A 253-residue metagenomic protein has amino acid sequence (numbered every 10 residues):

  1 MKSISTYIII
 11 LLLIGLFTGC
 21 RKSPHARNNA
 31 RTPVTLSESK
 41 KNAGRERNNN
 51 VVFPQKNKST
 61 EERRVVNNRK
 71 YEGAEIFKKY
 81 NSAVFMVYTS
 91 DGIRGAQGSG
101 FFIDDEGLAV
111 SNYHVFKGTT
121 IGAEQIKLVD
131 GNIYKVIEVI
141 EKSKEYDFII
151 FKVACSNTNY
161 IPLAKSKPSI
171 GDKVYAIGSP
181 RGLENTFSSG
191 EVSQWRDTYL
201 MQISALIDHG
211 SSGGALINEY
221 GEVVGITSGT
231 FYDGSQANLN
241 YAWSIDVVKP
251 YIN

Functional and structural regions predicted by a protein language model:
K2-I10: Sec-dependent signal peptide recognition, specifically the positively charged N-region followed immediately by
L16-G19: C-terminal motif of bacterial Sec signal peptides marking the signal peptidase cleavage site
R21-S23: Bacterial signal peptide processing site
A26, T35, G44-R47, F53 (+7 more regions): C-terminal cap/linker of serine protease catalytic domains
K70-A74, A83-A109, I133-K135, S189 (+2 more regions): A conserved glycine-rich beta-strand in the N-terminal activation segment of trypsin-fold
V84-M86, A109-N112, K167-P180, I217-G234 (+1 more regions): Active-site-proximal beta-strands of protease catalytic cores
S90-Q97, D104-T186, Y199-Q202: Conserved active-site neighborhood of the chymotrypsin/trypsin-like protease fold
F101-F102, V192, L206-T227: Catalytic nucleophile loop of clan PA
